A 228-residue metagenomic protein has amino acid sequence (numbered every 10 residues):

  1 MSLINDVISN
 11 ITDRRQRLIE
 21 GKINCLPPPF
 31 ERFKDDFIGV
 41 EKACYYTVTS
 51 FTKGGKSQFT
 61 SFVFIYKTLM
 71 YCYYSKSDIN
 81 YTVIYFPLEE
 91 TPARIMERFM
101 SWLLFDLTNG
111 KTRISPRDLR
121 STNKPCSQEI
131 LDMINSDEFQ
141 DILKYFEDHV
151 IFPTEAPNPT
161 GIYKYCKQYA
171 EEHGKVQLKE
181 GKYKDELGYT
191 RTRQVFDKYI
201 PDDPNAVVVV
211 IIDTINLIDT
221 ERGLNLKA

Functional and structural regions predicted by a protein language model:
M1-K42, I142-E147: Core recognition of P-loop NTPase motor domains used across DNA-transaction enzymes
D13, P28, D35, Y71-P204: Cytosolic-facing regulatory segments adjacent to core modules
K22, I151, T220-A228: Flexible beta-alpha connector loops of hexameric P-loop NTPases
E41-T47, Y81: Pre-Walker A (Motif I) flank of P-loop NTPase domains
T52: The conserved Walker
G55-K56: Conserved glycine(s) of the Walker
F59-V63, I95: Hydrophobic positions on the alpha1 helix immediately C-terminal to the Walker A/P-loop
F62-Y73: Walker A/P-loop NTP-binding motif
